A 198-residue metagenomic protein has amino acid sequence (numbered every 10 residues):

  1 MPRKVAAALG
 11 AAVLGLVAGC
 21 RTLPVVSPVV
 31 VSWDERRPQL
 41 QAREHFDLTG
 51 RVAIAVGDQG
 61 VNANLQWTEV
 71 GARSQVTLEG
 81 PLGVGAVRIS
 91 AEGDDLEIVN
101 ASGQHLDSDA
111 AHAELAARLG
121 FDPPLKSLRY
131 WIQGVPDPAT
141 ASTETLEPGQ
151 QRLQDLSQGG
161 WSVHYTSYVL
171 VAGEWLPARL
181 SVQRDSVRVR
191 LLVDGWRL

Functional and structural regions predicted by a protein language model:
M1-C20: Sec-dependent bacterial lipoprotein signal peptides
L14-R37: Bacterial Sec signal peptide processing site at the extreme N-terminus
P38-Q75: Post-signal-peptide N-terminal segment of Sec-exported extracytoplasmic proteins
E44, A63, A72, G85 (+4 more regions): Envelope-exposed proteins and targeting segments
G50-I54, L65, V76-L78, Q154-S157 (+1 more regions): Short beta-strand segments that buttress and anchor functional surface loops
R73-D122: An acidic-aromatic
S102-G159: Flexible, processing/modification-adjacent segments and terminal tails in exported/periplasmic/extracellular proteins
G134-L198: Gly/Pro-enriched, hydrophobic low-complexity segments that function as extracytoplasmic propeptides/linkers
